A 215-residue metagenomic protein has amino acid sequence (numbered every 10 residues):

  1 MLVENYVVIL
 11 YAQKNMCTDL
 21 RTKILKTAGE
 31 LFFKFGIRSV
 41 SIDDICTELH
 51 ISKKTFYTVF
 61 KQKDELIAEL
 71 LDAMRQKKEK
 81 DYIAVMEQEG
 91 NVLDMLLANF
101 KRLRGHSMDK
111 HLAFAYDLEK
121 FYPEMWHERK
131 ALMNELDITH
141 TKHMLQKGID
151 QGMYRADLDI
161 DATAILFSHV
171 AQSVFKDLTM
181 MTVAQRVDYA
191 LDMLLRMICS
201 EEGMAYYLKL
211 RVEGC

Functional and structural regions predicted by a protein language model:
M1-Y11, H143-K147, Q151, K176 (+1 more regions): C-terminal peripheral helix-coil segments that are non-catalytic and often amphipathic
D19-E48: Short, amphipathic alpha-helix enriched in basic
H50-F60: Short hydrophobic/aromatic patch on the recognition helix
Q62-I67, K77: Short amphipathic alpha-helical segment with a characteristic S/N-K-E followed by hydrophobic residues
E69, K80-K110, A164-F167: Hydrophobic alpha-helical connector segments
L93-D94, L132-M133, D150-L166, T182-Q185 (+1 more regions): All-alpha amphipathic helical-bundle segments outside canonical DNA-binding/catalytic cores that form hydrophobic
G105-H143, D150-M153: Short secondary-structure transition hinges
